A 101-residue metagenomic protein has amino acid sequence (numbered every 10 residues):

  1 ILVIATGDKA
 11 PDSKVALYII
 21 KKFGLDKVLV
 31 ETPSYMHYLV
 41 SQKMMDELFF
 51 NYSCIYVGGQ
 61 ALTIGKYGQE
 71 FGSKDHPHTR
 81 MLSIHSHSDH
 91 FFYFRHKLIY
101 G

Functional and structural regions predicted by a protein language model:
I1-G101: Enzymes that bind and transform nitrogen-containing heteroaromatic metabolites
